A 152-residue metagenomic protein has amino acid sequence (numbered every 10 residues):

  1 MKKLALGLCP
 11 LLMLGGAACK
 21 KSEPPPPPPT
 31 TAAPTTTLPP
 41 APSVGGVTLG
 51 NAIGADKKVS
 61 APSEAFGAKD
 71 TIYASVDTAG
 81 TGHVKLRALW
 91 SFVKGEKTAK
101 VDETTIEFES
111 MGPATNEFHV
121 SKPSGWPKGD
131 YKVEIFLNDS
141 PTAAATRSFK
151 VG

Functional and structural regions predicted by a protein language model:
M1, P28, V93-K97: Serine/threonine-rich low-complexity intrinsically disordered regions
M1-A17: Sec-dependent bacterial lipoprotein signal peptides
A18-S22: Bacterial signal peptide processing site
E23-P27: Ser/Thr/Pro/Gly-rich low-complexity linker/stalk segments immediately outside membranes or between
P29-T37: Extracellular mucin-like PTS domains
L38-K128, E134-R147: Contiguous segments within soluble domain cores/interaction surfaces
